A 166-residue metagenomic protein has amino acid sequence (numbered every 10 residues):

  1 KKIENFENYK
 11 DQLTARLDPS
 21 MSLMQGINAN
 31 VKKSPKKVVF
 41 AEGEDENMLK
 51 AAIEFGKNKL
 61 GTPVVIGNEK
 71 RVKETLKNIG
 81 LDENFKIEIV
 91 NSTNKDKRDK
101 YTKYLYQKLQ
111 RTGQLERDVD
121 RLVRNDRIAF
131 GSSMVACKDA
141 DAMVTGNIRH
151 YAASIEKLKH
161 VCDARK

Functional and structural regions predicted by a protein language model:
K1-G146: Contiguous, glycine/small-aliphatic-enriched amphipathic segments in soluble metabolic enzymes
H150-K166: A glycine- and small-aliphatic-rich helix-loop capping segment at beta-alpha/alpha-beta transitions that lines
